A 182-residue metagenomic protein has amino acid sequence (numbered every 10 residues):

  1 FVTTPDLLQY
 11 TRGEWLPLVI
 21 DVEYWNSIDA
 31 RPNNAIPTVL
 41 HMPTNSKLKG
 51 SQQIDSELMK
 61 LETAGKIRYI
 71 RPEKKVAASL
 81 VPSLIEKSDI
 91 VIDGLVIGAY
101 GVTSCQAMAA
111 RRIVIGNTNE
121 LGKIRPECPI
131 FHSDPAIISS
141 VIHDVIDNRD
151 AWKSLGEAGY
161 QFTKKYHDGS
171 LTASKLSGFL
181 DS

Functional and structural regions predicted by a protein language model:
F1-W15, S56: A short, active-site helix/loop in glycosyltransferases that binds the activated sugar's phosphate group
L16-I20, Y24-K49, D55: Conserved donor-binding/catalytic core segment of Leloir-type glycosyltransferases
P82, S104-A109, K123: Short alpha-helical segment that forms part of, or immediately flanks, the ligand-binding pocket in carbohydrate-active
D89, A109-R111: A short alpha->beta transition loop at the rim of the catalytic pocket in nucleotide-sugar-dependent
L95-V96: Aromatic "clamp/platform" in nucleotide-sugar-dependent glycosyltransferases that forms part of the donor/acceptor
R112-G116: Short hydrophobic beta-strand element within catalytic cores of glycosyltransferases and related nucleotide-activated
K123-H143, S154: Change "using UDP/GDP/dTDP sugars" to "using nucleotide sugars
D150-D181: A charged, aromatic-enriched C-terminal amphipathic alpha-helix characteristic of glycosyltransferases across folds
